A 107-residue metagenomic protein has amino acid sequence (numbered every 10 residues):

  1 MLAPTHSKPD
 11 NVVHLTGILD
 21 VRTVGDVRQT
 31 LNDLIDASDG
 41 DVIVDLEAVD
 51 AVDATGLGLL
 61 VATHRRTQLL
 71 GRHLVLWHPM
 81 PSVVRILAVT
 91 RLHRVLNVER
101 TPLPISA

Functional and structural regions predicted by a protein language model:
M1-A51, V61-A107: STAS-like cytosolic regulatory interaction modules
